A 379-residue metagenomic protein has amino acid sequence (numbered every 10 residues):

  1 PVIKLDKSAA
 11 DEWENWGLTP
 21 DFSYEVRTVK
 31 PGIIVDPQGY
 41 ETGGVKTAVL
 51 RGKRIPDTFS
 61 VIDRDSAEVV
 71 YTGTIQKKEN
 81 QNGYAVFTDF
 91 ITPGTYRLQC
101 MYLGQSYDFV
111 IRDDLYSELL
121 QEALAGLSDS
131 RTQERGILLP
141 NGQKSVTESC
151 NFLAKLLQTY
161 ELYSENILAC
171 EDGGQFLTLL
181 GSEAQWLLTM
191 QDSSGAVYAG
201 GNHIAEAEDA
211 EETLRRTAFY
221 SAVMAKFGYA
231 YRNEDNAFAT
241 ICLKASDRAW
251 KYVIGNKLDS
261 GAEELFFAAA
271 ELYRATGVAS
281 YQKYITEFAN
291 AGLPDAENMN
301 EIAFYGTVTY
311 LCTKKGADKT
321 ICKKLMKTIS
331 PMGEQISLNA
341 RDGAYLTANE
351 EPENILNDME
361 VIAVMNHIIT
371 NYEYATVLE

Functional and structural regions predicted by a protein language model:
D6-P20, R27-G32, E41-T42, P56-N82 (+2 more regions): Glycan-recognition and catalytic cores of secretory/periplasmic carbohydrate-active enzymes
I34-D36, K46-K53: Short edge beta-strand/loop segments characteristic of extracellular beta-sandwich folds
